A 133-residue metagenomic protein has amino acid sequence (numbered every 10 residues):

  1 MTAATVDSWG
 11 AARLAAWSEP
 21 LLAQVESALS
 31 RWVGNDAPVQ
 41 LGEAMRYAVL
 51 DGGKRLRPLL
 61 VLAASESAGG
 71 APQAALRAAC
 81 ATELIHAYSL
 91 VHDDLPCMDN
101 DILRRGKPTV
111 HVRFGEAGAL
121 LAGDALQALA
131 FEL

Functional and structural regions predicted by a protein language model:
M1-I85, V91, C97-N100, R104-R105: Conserved N-terminal diphosphate/IPP-binding helix and adjacent helical/loop segment of trans-prenyltransferase domains
V49, N100-L126: Divalent-cation-assisted or electrostatically stabilized phosphate/pyrophosphate-binding catalytic cores
A125-L133: Histidine- and acidic-residue-rich, metal-dependent catalytic cores
